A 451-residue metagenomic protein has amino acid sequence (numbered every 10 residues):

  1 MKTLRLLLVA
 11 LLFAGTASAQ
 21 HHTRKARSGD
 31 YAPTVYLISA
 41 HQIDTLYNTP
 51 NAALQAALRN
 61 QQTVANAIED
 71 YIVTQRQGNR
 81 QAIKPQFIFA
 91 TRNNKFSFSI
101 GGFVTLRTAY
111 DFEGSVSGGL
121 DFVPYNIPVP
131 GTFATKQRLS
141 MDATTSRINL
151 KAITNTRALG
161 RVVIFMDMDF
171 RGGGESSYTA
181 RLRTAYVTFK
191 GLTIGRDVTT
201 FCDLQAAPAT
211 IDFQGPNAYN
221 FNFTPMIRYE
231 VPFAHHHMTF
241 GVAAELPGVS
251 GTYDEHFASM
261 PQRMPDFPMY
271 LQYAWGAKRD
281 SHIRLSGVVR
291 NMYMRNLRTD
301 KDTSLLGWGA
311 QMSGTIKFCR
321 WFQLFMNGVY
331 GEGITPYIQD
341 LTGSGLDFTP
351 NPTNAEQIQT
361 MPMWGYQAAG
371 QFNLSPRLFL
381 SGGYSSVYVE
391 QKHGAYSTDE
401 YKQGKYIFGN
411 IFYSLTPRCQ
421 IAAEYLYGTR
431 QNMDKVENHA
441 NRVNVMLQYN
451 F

Functional and structural regions predicted by a protein language model:
M1-A26: Bacterial Sec-dependent N-terminal signal peptides
Q20-F112: N-terminal periplasmic/intermembrane-space "pro-region" immediately following the signal or transit peptide
T91-L120, F133-V249, P268, Q272-W275 (+2 more regions): Outer membrane beta-barrel
F96, Q137-S146, T179-R183, T188 (+6 more regions): Residues that define the transmembrane beta-barrel architecture of outer-membrane proteins
G114-S117, E175-L182, Q205-D212, G251-S259 (+5 more regions): Outer-membrane beta-barrel translocator domains and adjoining extracellular loop/strand segments of Gram-negative
R161-G172, V242-L246, S286-N291, F379-K392 (+1 more regions): Transmembrane beta-strand segments that form the barrel wall of outer-membrane beta-barrel proteins
A277-G394, Y401: Detector for outer-membrane/organellar transmembrane beta-barrel domains, recognizing the amphipathic beta-strand
Y413-L415, N438-F451: Outer-membrane beta-barrel "beta-signal"
